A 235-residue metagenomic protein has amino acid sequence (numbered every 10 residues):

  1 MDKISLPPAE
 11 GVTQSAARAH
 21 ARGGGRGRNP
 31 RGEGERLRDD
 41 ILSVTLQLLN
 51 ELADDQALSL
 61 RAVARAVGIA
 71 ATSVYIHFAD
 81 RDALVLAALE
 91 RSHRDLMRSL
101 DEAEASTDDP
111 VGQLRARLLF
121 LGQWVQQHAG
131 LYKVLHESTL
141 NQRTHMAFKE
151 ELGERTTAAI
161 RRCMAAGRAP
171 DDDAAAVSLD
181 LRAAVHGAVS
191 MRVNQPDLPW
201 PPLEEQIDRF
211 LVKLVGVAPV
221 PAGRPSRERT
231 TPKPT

Functional and structural regions predicted by a protein language model:
M1-R36, P221-T235: N-terminal intrinsically disordered/low-complexity leader segments
D2-R18, D172-N194, P202-K213: Hydrophobic alpha-helical segments that form the core of small-molecule binding pockets and/or dimer interfaces
L37-T45, V63, A88-S92, L96 (+1 more regions): Generic hydrophobic, amphipathic alpha-helix propensity
D40, L48-A83, A87: Helix-turn-helix
V85-S92, L135, L152: Alpha-helical DNA-contacting segments of helix-turn-helix folds
D101-G130, L181, R224, E228-T230: Hydrophobic alpha-helical connector segments
Q126-A158, N194-D197: Short secondary-structure transition hinges
N141-A166, A175-L179, E205-V212: Amphipathic alpha-helical packing segments from all-alpha helical-bundle domains
